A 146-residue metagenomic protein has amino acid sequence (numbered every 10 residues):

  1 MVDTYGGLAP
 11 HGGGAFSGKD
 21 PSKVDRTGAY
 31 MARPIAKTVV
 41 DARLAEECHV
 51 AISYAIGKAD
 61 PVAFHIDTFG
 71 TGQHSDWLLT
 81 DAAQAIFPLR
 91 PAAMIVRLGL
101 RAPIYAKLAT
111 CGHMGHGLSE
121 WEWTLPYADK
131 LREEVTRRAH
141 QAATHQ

Functional and structural regions predicted by a protein language model:
D3-Y5, A9-L89: Hydrophobic alpha-helical bundle architecture
E47, Y54-Q146: Internal helix-turn-beta structural module
